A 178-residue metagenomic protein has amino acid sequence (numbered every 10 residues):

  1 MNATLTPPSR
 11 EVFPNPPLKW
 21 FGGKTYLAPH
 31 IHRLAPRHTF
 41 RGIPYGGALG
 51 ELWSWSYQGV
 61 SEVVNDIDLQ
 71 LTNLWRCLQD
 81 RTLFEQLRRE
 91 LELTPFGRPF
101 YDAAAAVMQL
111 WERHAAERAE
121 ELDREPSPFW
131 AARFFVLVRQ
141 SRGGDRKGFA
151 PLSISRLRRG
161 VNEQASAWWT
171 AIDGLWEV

Functional and structural regions predicted by a protein language model:
N2-L27, L34, F84-V178: SAM-dependent nucleic-acid methyltransferase catalytic core
L27-H30, E51: Short, hydrophobic/aromatic alpha-helical segments in well-folded domains
L34-F96: Conserved S-adenosyl-L-methionine
